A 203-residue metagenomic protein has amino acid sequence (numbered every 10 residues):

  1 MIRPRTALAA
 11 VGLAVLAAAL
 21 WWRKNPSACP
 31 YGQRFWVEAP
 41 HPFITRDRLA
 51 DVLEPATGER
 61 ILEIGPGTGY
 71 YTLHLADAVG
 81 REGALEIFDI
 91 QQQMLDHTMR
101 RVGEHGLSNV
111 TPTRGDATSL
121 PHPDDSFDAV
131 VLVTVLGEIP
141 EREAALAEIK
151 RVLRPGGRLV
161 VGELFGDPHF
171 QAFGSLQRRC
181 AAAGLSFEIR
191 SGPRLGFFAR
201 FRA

Functional and structural regions predicted by a protein language model:
I2-W21: Hydrophobic alpha-helical topogenic segments used for membrane insertion/localization
P40-T57: Conserved alpha-helix/loop element of class I SAM-dependent methyltransferases that forms part of the SAM/SAH-binding
L62-S119: Class I SAM-dependent methyltransferase SAM/SAH-binding core
A76, E143-R158: A short glycine-rich, Lys/Arg-flanked "PGG" loop and its adjoining helix->strand segment in the class I
T118-V130: A short acidic, Gly/Pro-enriched loop at the edge of an enzyme's catalytic core that lines a small-molecule cofactor
D128-E141: A short SAM/SAH-binding and catalytic strip from SAM-dependent methyltransferases
V160-A183: Conserved class I S-adenosyl-L-methionine
G192-A203: Core SAM-dependent methyltransferase catalytic element
